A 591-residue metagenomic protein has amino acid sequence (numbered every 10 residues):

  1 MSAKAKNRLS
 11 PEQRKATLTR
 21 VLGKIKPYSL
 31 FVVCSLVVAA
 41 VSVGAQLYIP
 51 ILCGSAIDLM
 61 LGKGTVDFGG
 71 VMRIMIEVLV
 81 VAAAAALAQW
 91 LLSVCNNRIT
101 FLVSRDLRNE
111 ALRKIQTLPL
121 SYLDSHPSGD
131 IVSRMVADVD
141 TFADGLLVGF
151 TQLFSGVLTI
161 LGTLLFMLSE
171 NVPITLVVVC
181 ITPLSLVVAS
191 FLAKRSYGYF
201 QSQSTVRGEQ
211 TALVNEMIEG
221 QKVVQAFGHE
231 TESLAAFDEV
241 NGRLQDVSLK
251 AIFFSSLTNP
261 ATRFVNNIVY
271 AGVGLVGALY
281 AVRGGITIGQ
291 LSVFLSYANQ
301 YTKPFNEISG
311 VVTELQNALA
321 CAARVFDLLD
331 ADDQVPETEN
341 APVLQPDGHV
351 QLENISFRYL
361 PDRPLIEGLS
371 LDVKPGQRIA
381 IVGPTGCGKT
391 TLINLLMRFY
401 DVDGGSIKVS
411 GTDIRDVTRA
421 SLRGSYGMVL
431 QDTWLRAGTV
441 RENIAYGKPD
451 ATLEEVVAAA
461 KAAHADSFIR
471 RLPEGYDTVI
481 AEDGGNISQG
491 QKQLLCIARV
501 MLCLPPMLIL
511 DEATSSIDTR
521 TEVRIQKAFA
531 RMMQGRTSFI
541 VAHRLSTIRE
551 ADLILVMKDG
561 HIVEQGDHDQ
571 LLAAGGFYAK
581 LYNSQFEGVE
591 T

Functional and structural regions predicted by a protein language model:
M1-Q46, L61-I74, L92-N96, T100 (+8 more regions): Membrane-integrated ABC transporters
S2-P11, F101, N109-S133, A137-V139 (+6 more regions): Short intracellular "coupling" helices and adjacent cytoplasmic loop segments at the cytosolic face of multi-pass
T17, I25-Y28, I57, L92 (+4 more regions): Juxtamembrane loop-to-helix connectors within ABC transporter transmembrane domains
P27, L120-S121, A137-L146, F150 (+7 more regions): An intracellular "coupling" helix at the cytosolic face of ABC transporter transmembrane type-1 domains
V32-L91, L168-P173, G284-I288: Transmembrane helix-loop-helix hairpins at lipid-water interfaces of multipass membrane proteins, especially the type-1
Y48-P50, G54, E77, A83-A84 (+2 more regions): A hydrophobic transmembrane-helix motif
H229, F253, Y270, Q300-L328: Cytosolic ends of transmembrane helices, especially the final helix of ABC transmembrane type-1 domains
E337, V343-T591: ABC-type nucleotide-binding domain
